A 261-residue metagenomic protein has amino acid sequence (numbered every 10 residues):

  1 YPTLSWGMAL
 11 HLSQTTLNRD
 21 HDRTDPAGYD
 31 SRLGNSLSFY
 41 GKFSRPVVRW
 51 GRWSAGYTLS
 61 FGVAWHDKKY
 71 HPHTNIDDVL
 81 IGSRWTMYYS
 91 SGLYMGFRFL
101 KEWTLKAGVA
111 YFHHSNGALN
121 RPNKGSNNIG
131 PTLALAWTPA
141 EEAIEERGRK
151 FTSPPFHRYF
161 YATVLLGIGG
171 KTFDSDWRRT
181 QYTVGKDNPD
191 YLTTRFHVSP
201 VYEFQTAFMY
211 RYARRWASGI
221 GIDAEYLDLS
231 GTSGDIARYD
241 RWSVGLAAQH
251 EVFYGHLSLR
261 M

Functional and structural regions predicted by a protein language model:
Y1, F39-R45, L59-V63, S91-F97 (+5 more regions): Residues on the lipid-exposed face of transmembrane beta-strands in outer-membrane beta-barrel proteins
Y1, L33-F39, W53, S83-Y89 (+4 more regions): Residues that define the transmembrane beta-barrel architecture of outer-membrane proteins
Y1-D25, F39, Y182-E251, H256: Glycine- and aromatic-enriched membrane insertion/assembly motifs of diderm outer-membrane and organelle channel
P2-M8, A55-L59, L105-A107, P131-L133 (+4 more regions): Transmembrane beta-strands of outer-membrane beta-barrel proteins
L10-T16, F61-D67, Y111-G117, W137-P139 (+3 more regions): Transmembrane beta-strands of outer-membrane beta-barrel pores
T16-T24, D67-I76, G117-K124, R147-R149 (+2 more regions): Outer-membrane beta-barrel translocator domains and adjoining extracellular loop/strand segments of Gram-negative
G51-W53, F97-L105, E141-E145, R214-S218 (+1 more regions): Repeated loop/turn-to-beta-strand initiation elements of outer-membrane beta-barrel proteins
S91-Y159, K171-W177: Predominantly the C-terminal beta-signal and adjacent terminal strand-loop region of outer-membrane beta-barrel
